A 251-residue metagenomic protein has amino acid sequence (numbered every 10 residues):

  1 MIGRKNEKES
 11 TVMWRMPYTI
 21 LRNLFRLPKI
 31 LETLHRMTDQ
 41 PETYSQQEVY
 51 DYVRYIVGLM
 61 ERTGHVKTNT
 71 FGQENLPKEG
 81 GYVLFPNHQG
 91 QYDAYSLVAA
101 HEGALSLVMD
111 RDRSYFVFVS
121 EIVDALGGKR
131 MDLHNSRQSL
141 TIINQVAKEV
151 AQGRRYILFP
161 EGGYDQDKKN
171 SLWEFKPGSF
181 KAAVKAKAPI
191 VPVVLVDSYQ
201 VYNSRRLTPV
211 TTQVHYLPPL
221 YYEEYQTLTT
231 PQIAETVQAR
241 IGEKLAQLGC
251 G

Functional and structural regions predicted by a protein language model:
M1-Y82: Membrane-anchoring hydrophobic helices of lipid-metabolizing enzymes
I2-E9, L140-G251: Non-catalytic C-terminal accessory region of glycerolipid acyltransferases and related lyso-lipid remodeling enzymes
Q40, E48-V49, K78-S136: Catalytic core of membrane glycerolipid acyltransferases/transacylases, capturing the structured, soluble-facing
T63-F71, Q138-L140, V196-S198: Short gly/ser/thr-rich secondary-structure transition/capping motifs
T63-H65, E102, S120-A125, K185 (+1 more regions): Short, well-ordered coil/turn elements that cap or connect secondary structure elements
N69, G90, Y115, S139-I143 (+1 more regions): Amphipathic coiled-coil/heptad-repeat helices and related helical stalk/stem segments that mediate oligomerization
T70, K129-L133, Y222: Short acidic-hydrophobic, aromatic-tinged amphipathic segments that line or gate anion-handling sites
